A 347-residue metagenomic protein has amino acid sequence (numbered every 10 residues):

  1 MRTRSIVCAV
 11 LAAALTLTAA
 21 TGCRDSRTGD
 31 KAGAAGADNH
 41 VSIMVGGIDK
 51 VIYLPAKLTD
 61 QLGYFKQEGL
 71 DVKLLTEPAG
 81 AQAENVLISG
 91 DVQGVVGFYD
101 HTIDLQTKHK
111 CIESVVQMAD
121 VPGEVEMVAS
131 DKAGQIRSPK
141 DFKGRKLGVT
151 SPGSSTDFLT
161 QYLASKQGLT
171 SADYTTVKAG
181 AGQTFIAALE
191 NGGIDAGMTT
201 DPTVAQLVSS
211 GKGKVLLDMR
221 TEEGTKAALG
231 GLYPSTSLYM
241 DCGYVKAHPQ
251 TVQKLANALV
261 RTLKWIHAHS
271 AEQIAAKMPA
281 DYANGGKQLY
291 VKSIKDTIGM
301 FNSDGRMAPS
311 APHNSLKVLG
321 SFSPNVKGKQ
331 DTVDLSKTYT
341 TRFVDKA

Functional and structural regions predicted by a protein language model:
M1-H40, A347: Short, low-complexity disordered leader/linker segments with a strong preference for bacterial N-terminal type II
G29-T170, T175-A179, D195-D201, K212 (+1 more regions): Short, glycine-/small- and polar/acidic-enriched structural segments that line small-molecule recognition paths
K50, E77-A81, T150, S154-S155 (+5 more regions): Soluble non-cytosolic domains of exported or imported proteins
L54, L62-G63, N85, S89 (+12 more regions): Solvent-exposed, polar/charged alpha-helical surfaces in well-ordered, non-transmembrane soluble domains, broadly
Q67, G134, S138, R220-G231 (+1 more regions): Short, solvent-exposed loop/beta-turn-alpha elements that line the ligand-binding surface or hinge of extracytoplasmic
T184-A187, N191-P279: Pocket-lining segment of extracytoplasmic ligand-binding domains
V245-N325: Secondary-structure end/capping motifs
H313-A347: Conserved C-terminal helix/tail region of periplasmic/extracytoplasmic solute-binding proteins
